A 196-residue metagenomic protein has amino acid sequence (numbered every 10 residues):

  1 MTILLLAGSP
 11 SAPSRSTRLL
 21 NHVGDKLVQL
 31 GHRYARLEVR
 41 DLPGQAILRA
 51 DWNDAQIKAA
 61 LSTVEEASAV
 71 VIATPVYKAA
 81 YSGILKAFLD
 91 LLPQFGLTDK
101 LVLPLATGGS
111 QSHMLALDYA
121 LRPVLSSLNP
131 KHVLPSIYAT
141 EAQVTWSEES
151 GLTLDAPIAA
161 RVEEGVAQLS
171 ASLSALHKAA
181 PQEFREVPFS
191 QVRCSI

Functional and structural regions predicted by a protein language model:
M1-H32: N-terminal beta1-alpha1 ligand-phosphate binding loop
A7, E38, S136-Y138: Residue-level recognition of beta-strand->loop/alpha-helix junctions
G8-P10, V39, T107-G108: Cofactor-binding loop segments of dinucleotide-utilizing enzymes, especially the Rossmann-like FAD- and NAD(P)+-binding
R36-A55, T145-E149: N-terminal beta-loop-helix "entrance" segment that forms/cooperates in small-molecule cofactor or anionic ligand
W52, Q56-N129: Helix-loop-strand module that forms the ligand-binding subsite of alpha/beta enzymes
V133-I196: Glycine-rich phosphate/pyrophosphate-binding loop and the adjoining helix
